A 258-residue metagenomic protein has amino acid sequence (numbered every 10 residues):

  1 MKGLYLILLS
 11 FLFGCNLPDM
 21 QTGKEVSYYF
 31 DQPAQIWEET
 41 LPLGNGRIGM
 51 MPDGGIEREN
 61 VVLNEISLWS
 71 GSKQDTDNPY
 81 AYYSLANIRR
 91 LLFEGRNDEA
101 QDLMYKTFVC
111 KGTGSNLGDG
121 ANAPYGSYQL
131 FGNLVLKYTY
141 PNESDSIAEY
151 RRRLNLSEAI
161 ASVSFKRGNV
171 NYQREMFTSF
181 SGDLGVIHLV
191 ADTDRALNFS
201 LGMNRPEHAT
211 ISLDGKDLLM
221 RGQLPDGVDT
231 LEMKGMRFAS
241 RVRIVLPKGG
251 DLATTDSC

Functional and structural regions predicted by a protein language model:
G3-F13: Sec-dependent N-terminal signal peptides
L17-C258: Aromatic-residue-lined binding/catalytic grooves and analogous aromatic/hydrophobic interfacial grooves in multimeric
